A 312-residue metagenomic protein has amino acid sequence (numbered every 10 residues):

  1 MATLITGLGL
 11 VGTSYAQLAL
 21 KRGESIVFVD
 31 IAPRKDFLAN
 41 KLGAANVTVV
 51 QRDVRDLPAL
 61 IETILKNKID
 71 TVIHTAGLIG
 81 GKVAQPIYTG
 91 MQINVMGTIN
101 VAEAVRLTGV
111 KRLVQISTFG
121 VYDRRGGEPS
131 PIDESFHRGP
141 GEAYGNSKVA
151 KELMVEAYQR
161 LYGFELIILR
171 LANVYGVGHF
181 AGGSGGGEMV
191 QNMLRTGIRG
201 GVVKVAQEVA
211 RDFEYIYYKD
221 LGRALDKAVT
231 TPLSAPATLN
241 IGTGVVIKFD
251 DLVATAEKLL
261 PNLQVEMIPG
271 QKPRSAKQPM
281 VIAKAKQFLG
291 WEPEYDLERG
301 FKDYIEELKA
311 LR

Functional and structural regions predicted by a protein language model:
G12-T13: N-terminal Rossmann-fold NAD(P) dinucleotide-binding loop
V54-I93: NAD(P)H-binding glycine-rich loop region in Rossmannoid oxidoreductase-like domains and their noncatalytic homologs
I99-A143: Conserved Rossmann-fold NAD(P)-dependent oxidoreductase catalytic core, especially the SDR/UDP-sugar
T118, E152-G178: Conserved beta-loop-beta element that borders a ligand/cofactor-binding pocket
Y122-D123, G139-A143, I167-E188: Flexible, glycine-rich beta-alpha linker
H137, A172-A181, N192-I216, N240: A conserved pocket-lining segment of Rossmann-fold NAD(P)-dependent short-chain dehydrogenase/reductase
A143, S147-A150: Active-site helix of classical SDR
G201, V205-R312: C-terminal substrate-binding subdomain of Rossmann-fold SDR/epimerase-dehydratase oxidoreductases
